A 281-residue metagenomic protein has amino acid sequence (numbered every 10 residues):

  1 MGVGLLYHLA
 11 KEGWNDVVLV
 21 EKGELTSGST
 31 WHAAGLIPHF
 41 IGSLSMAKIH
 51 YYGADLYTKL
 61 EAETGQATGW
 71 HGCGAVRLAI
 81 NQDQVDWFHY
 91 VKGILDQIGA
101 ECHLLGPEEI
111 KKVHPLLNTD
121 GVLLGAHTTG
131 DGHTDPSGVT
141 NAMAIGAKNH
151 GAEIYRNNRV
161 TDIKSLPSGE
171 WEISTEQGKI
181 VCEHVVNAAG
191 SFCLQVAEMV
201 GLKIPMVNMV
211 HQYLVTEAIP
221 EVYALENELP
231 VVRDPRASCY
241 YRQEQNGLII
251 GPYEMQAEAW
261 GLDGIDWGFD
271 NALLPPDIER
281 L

Functional and structural regions predicted by a protein language model:
G2-V3: N-terminal Rossmann-fold NAD(P) dinucleotide-binding loop
L6, A10-K11, G146-K148: Gly/Ala-rich phosphate-binding loop of Rossmann-like dinucleotide-binding domains, activating on the conserved
H8-W31: Glycine-rich FAD pyrophosphate-binding loop
G35-V113, R236-Y241, Q245-I249, P275: Dinucleotide-binding Rossmann-like beta1-alpha1 core, especially the glycine-rich loop that anchors the ADP
L44, K48-Y51, L78-W87, A126-N149 (+2 more regions): Short beta-strand to alpha-helix junction loop
A126-H184, F192: Helical element adjacent to the flavin cofactor pocket in flavoenzyme catalytic cores
T175, K179-V231: Central helical "cap/lid" subdomain
L202-K203, I219-L281: Active-site lid/adjacent beta-loop-alpha segment flanking the redox-cofactor pocket in flavoenzymes
